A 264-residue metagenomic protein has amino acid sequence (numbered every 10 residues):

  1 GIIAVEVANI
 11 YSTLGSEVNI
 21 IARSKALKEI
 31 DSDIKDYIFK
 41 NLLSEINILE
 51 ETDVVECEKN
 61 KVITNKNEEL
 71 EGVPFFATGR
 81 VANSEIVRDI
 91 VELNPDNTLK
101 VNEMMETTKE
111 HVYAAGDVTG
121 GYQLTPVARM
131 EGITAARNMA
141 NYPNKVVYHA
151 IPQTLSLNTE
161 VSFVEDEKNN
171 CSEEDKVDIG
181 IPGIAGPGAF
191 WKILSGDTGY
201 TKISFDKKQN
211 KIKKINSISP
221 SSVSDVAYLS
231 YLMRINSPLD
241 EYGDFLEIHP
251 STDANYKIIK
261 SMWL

Functional and structural regions predicted by a protein language model:
I2-E56, R137, P143-N170: Rossmann-like dinucleotide-binding cores of NAD(P)H-dependent redox enzymes
N47-L49, Y113, G180: General small-molecule cofactor/ligand-binding pocket signal
E50-T52, E58, P95, I181: Short loop/edge segments at beta-strand edges and connector loops that shape dinucleotide/nucleotide cofactor-binding
C57-E68, P74: Conserved beta-strand-loop-beta-strand element in the redox core of flavoprotein oxidoreductases
E69, V73-N138: FAD-site-proximal beta/loop scaffold in flavoenzymes
V118-V223, S261-L264: Mid-to-C-terminal Rossmann-like scaffold of FAD/NAD(P)H-dependent oxidoreductases
N144, I235-L264: Cysteine/selenocysteine-centered motifs that mediate thiol-based redox chemistry or coordinate metal-sulfur cofactors
S222-I235: A short, polar/charged loop-to-alpha-helix boundary motif
